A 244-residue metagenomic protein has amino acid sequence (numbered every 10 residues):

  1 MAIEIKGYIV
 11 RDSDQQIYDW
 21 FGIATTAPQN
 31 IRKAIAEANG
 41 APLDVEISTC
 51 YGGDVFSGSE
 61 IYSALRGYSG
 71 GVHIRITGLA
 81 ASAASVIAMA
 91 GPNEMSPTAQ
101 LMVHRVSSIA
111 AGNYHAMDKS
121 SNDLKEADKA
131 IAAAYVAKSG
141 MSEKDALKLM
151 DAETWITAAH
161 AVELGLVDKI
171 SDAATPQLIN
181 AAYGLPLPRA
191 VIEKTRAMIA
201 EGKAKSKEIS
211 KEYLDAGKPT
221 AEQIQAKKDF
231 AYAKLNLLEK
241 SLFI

Functional and structural regions predicted by a protein language model:
M1-A83, A90-A99, S107-I244: N-terminal organellar transit peptides
